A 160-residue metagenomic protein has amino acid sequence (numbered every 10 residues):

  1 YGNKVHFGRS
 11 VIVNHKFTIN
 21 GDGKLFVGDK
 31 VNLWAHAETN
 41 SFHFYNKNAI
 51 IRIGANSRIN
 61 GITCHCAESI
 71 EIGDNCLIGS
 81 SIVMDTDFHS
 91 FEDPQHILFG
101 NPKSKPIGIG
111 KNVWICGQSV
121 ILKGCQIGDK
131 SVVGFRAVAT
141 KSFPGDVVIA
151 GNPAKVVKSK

Functional and structural regions predicted by a protein language model:
Y1-T86, K103, I107-I121, D129 (+2 more regions): Domain-scale signature associated with acetyltransferase and cell-envelope carbohydrate enzymes
E92-G100: Flexible, solvent-exposed loop segments that connect beta-strands
P94-Q95, C125, S159-K160: Conserved catalytic-core motifs of eukaryotic protein kinase domains, centered on the activation segment
Q126-A150, A154: C-terminal/domain-terminus segments
